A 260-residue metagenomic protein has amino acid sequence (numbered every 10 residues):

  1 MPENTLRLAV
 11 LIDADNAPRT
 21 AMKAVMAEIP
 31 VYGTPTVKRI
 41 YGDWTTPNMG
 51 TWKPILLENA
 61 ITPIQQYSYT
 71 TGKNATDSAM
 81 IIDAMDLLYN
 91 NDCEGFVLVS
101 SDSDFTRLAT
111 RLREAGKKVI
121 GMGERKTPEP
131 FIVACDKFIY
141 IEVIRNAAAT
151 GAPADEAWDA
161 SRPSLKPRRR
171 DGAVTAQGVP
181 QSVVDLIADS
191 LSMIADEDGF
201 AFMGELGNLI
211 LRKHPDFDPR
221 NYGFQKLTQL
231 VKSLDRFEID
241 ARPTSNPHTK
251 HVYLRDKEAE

Functional and structural regions predicted by a protein language model:
M1-Y89, T110, K118: Domain-level signal for Mg2+-assisted phosphodiester chemistry and nucleotide/NA-binding surfaces in nucleic-acid
D13, I40-Y41, V97-S101, G123 (+1 more regions): Small/polar loops that bind or transfer phosphate-bearing groups
N16-P18, W44-P47, S103-F105, K126-T127 (+1 more regions): Conserved nucleotide-binding/hydrolysis micro-motifs of P-loop NTPases
R19-K23, M49, S78-I81, T106 (+3 more regions): Amphipathic alpha-helical transducer elements in NTP-driven molecular machines
Y67-A134, L209-G223, K232: Compact, basic/aliphatic-enriched, mixed alpha/beta core segments that act as assembly/interaction modules in small
T110-P153, F237-R255: Intrinsically disordered, low-complexity glycine/proline-rich and charged
D155-E260: N-terminal regulatory modules in eukaryotic regulatory proteins
